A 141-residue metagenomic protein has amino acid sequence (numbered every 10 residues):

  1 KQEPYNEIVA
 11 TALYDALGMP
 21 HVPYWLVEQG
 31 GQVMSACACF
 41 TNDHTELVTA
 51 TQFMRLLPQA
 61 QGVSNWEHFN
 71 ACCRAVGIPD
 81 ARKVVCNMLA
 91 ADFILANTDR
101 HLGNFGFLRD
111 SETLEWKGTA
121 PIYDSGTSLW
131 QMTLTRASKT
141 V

Functional and structural regions predicted by a protein language model:
K1-L56: Conserved ATP-binding subdomain of kinase catalytic cores across diverse folds
V22, G30-G31, A60-N65, G77-A81: Generic structural signal for short, solvent-exposed loop/turn connectors between secondary structure elements
E46-C73: Amphipathic, charge-rich alpha-helical segments that serve as recognition/docking helices
N65-L134: Conserved kinase catalytic-core segment
R136-V141: A conserved mid-domain beta-alpha-beta active-site/ligand-binding segment of alpha/beta enzyme cores
